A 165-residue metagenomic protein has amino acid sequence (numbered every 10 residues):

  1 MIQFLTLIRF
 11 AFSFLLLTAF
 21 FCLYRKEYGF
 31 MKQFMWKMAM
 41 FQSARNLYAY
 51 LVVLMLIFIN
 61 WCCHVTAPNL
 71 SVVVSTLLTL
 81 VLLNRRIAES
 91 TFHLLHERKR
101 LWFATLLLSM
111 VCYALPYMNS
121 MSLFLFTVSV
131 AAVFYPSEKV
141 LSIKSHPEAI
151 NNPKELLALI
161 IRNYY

Functional and structural regions predicted by a protein language model:
M1-I8, I57-V74, F92-H96, V111-T127: Membrane-helix interface and helix-disruption motif detector
L5-M31: N-terminal signal-anchor/start-transfer transmembrane helix
R9, S13, E97-E148: Alpha-helical membrane-associated segments of multi-pass integral membrane proteins
A19-E27, A49-H64, L78-T91: Canonical alpha-helical transmembrane segments
Y24-A39, L83-L101, L141-I150: Cytoplasmic membrane-interface regions of multi-pass membrane proteins
K32-P68: Membrane-helix boundary elements
R45-L51, R98-Y113, K154-I161: Small-residue-rich segments of transmembrane alpha-helices in multi-pass membrane proteins, especially helix faces
V140-Y165: Short, highly charged, low-complexity non-transmembrane loops/tails of multi-pass membrane proteins
